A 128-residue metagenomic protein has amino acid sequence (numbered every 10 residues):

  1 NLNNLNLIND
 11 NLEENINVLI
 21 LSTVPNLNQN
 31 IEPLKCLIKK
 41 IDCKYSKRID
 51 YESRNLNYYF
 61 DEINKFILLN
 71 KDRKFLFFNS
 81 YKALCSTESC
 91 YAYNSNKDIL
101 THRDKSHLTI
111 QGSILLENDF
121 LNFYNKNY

Functional and structural regions predicted by a protein language model:
N1-Y128: Extracellular glycan-modifying ectodomains
